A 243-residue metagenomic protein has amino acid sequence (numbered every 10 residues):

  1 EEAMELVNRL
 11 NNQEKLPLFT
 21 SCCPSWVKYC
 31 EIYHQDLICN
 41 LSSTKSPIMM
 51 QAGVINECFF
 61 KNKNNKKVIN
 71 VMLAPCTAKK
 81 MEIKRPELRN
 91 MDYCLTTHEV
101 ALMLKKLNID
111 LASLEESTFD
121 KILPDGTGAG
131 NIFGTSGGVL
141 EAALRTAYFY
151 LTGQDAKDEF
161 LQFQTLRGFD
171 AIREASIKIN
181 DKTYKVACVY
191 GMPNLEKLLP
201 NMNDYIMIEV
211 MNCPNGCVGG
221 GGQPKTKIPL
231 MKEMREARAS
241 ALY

Functional and structural regions predicted by a protein language model:
E1-Y243: Iron-sulfur-associated redox domains of electron-transfer enzymes in respiratory and anaerobic energy metabolism
